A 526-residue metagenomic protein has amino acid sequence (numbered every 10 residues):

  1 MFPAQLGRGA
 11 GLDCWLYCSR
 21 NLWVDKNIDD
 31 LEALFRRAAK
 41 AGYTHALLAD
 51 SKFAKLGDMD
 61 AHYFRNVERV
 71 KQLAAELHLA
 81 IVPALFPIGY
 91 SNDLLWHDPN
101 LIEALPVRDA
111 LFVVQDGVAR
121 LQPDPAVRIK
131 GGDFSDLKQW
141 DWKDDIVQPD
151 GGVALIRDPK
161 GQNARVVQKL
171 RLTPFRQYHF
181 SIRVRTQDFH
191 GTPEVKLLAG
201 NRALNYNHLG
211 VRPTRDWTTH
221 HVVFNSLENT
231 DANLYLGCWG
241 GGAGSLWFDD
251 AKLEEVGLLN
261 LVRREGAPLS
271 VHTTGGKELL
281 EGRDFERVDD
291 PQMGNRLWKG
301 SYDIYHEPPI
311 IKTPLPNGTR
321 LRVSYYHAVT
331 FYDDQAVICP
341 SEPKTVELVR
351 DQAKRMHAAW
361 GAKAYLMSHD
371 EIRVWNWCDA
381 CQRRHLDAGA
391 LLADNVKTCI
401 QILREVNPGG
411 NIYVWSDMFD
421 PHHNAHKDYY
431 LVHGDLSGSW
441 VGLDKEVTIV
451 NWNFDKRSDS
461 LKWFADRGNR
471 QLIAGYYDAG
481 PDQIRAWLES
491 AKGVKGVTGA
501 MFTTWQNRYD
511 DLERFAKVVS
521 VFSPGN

Functional and structural regions predicted by a protein language model:
A10-A126, S324-H433, S439-L443, V447: Aromatic-lined carbohydrate-binding surfaces of glycoside hydrolases
C18-N21, S416-M418, N451-D455, G475-D478 (+1 more regions): Structural motif
G42-Y43, T230, G242, W247 (+3 more regions): Short loop/turn motifs at secondary-structure junctions
A49, D249, E254, S368 (+1 more regions): Conserved residues at the C-terminal ends of beta-strands
F112-H306, P316: Extracellular and organelle-lumenal recognition/adhesion modules and their flexible linkers in secreted
V222, T319-H327: Short, hydrophobic/aromatic-enriched beta-strand segments in well-ordered soluble domains
H423-A486: Glycoside hydrolase catalytic-domain groove-lining segments
A474-N526: Substrate-binding cleft of secreted/luminal carbohydrate-active enzymes
